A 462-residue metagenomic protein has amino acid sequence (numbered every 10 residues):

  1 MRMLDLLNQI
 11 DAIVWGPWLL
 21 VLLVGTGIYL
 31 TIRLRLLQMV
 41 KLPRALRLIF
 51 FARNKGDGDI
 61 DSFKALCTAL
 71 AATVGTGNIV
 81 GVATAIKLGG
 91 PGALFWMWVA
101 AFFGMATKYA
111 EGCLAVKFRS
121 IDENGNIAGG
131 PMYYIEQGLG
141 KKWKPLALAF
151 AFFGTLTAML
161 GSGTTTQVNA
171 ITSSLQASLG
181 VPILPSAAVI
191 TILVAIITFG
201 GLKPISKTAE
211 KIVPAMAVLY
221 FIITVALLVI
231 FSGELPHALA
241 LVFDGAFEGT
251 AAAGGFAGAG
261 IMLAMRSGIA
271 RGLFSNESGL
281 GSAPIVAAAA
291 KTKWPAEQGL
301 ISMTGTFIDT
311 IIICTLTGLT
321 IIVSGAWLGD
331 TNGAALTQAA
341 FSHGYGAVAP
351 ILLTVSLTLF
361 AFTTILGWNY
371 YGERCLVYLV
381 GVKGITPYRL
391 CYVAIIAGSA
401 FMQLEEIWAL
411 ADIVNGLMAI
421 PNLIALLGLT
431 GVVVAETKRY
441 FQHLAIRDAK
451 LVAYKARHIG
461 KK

Functional and structural regions predicted by a protein language model:
M1-T76, I86-A93, G104, A397 (+1 more regions): N-terminal alpha-helical transmembrane segments of multi-pass membrane transport and channel/translocase proteins
R2-M3, L19, R33-Q38, G77-V82 (+7 more regions): Transmembrane helix-loop junctions in multi-pass membrane proteins
D11-R44, K87-G125, L146, I308-C314 (+2 more regions): Extracellular loop-to-transmembrane helix junctions
L22-Y29, R33-L46, V168-L175, P182-F243 (+4 more regions): Membrane-interface loop-to-helix entry segments
T26, L30-T31, A100-G125, M132 (+2 more regions): Helix-loop-helix module between adjacent transmembrane segments
T31, E111-E123, V225-L241, G249 (+3 more regions): Extracellular/periplasmic helix-exit of transmembrane alpha-helices
L36-S62, T84-I86, G90-L94, W98 (+5 more regions): Flexible loop linkers connecting adjacent transmembrane helices in multi-pass alpha-helical membrane transporters
G56-L88, L114-M132, E136-G138, A149-F152 (+3 more regions): Alpha-helical membrane segments and immediately flanking helix-loop junctions that form or couple to the substrate/ion
